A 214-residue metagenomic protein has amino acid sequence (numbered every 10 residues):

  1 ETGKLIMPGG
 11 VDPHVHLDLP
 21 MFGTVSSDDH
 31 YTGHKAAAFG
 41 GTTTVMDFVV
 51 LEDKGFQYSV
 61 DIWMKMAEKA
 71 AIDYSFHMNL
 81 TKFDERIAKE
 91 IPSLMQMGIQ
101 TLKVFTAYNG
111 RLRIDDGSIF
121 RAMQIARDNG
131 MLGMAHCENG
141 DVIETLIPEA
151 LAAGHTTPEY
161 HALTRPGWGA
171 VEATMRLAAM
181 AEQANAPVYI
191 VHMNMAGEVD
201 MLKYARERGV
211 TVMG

Functional and structural regions predicted by a protein language model:
K4-K69, R86: Metal-associated gating/positioning segment near the N- to mid-region
M7, Q57-D73, H77, F120-A135: Alpha-helix-loop-beta-strand connector modules within alpha/beta enzyme cores
G9-V15, V45-D47, Y74-M78, L102-V104 (+3 more regions): Hydrophobic faces of well-ordered beta-strands that scaffold small-molecule active sites in alpha/beta enzyme cores
L17-P20, D47-V49, Y74-F76, T106-Y108 (+2 more regions): A short, structure-level motif marking secondary-structure boundaries and short turns
F22, L51, N79, M193-N194: Structured loop/turn residues at secondary-structure junctions
F48-A71, M78-D84, E90-S93, I99 (+2 more regions): Active-site loop-to-helix "anion-binding N-cap" substructures in soluble metabolic enzymes
R86-G214: Histidine/acidic residue-rich metal-binding segments in metalloenzymes
